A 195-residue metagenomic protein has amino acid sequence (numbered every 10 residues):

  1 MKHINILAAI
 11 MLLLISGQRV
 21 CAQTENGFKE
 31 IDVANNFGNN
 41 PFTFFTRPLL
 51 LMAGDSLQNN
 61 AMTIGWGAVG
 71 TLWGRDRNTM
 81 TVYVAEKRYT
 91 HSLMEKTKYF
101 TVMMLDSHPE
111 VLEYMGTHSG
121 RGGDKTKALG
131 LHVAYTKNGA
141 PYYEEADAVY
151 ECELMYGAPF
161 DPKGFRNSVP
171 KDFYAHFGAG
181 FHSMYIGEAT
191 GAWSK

Functional and structural regions predicted by a protein language model:
M1-Q23: Bacterial Sec-dependent N-terminal signal peptides
Q23-K195: Active-site-proximal mixed secondary-structure blocks
